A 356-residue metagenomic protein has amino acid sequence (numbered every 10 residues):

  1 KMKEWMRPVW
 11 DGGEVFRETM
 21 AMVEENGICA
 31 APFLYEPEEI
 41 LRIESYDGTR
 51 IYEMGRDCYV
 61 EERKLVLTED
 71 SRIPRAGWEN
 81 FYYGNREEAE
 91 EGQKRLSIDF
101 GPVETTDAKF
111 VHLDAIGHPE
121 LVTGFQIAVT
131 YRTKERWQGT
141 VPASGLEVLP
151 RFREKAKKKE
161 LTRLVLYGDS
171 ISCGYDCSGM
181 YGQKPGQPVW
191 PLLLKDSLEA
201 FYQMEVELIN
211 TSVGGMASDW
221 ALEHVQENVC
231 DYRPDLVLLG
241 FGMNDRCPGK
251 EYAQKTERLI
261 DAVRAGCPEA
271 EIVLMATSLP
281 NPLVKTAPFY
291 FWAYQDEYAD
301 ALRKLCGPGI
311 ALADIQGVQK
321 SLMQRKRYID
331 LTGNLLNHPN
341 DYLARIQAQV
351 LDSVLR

Functional and structural regions predicted by a protein language model:
K1-P142: Extended beta-strand solenoid/passenger and fiber regions
T133-T211, H224-R233: Serine-esterase "nucleophile elbow" of acetyl-processing enzymes
L166-Y167, C173-M180, V213-Q254, S278-N281: Oxyanion-hole/transition-state-stabilizing segment in secreted/luminal serine hydrolases and related acyltransferases
I171, C177-P185, D245-G249, P288-F289 (+1 more regions): Second-shell loop/turn segments in exported
E251-L259, F291-Y298: Charged helix-capping and loop-helix junction motifs
G266-E271: A short helix->loop->beta-strand "cap" motif at the edges of active sites that frequently abuts
S278-R356: Catalytic His-Asp segment of secreted/periplasmic serine-dependent ester chemistry enzymes
